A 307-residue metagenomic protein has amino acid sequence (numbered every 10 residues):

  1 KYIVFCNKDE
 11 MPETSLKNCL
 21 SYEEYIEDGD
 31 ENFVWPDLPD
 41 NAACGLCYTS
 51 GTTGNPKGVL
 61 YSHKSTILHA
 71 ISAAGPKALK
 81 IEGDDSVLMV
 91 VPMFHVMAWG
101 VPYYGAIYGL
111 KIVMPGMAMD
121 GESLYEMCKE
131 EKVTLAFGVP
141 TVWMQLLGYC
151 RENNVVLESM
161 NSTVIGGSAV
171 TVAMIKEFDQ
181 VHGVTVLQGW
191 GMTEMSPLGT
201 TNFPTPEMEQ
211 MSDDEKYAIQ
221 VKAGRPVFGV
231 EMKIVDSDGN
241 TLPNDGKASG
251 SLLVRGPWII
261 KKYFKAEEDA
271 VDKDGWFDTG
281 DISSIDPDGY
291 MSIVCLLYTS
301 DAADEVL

Functional and structural regions predicted by a protein language model:
K1, K57-L60, M89, K111-A118 (+1 more regions): Short beta-strand->loop structural element characteristic of the AMP-binding/adenylate-forming
K1-D40, C150, K216: ANL superfamily adenylate-forming
G29-A42, L46-L88, G100, L110: Conserved adenylate-forming
A43, T49-T52, L60, V87 (+8 more regions): Conserved S/T- and glycine-rich ATP-binding loop of Class I adenylate-forming
T49, Y298-E305: Conserved small/polar residues in nucleotide/adenosyl-binding loops
I67-S86, V96-T134, Y149-C150, T200: Conserved AMP-binding/adenylation subdomain of ANL enzymes
I107, V133-G138, L147-A218, E231 (+2 more regions): Gly/Ser/Thr-rich phosphate-binding loop
A223-R225, N244-D245, S251-S300: Conserved ATP-binding/catalytic segment of the ANL
